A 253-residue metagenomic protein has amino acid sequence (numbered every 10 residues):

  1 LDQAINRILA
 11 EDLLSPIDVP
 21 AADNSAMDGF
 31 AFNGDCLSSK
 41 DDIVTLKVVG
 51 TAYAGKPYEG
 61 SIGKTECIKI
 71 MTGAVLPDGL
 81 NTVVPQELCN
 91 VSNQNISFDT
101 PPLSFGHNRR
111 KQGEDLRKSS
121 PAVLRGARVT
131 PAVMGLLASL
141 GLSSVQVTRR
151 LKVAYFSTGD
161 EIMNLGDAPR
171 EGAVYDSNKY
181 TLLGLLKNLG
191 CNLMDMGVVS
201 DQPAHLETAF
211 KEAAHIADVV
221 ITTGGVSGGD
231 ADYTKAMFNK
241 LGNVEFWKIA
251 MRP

Functional and structural regions predicted by a protein language model:
L1-I43: Intrinsically disordered, low-complexity, positively charged segments
L1-I5, V153, Q202: A glycine-rich phosphate-binding loop feature that marks nucleotide/adenosyl-phosphate handling sites
D2, N6, E11, N24 (+4 more regions): Flexible glycine/proline-rich
L9, A138, L142, K187 (+2 more regions): Signal for well-folded cores of large energy- and translation-related assemblies
D18, F30-D195, S200: Short, glycine/charged-enriched hinge/interface segments at domain edges or termini
A22-D23, V145-Q146, D230: Replace "in large, NTP-powered and nucleic-acid-processing enzymes" with "in large, NTP-powered factors and other
S25, G63, V84, H215 (+1 more regions): Structured loop/turn residues at beta-strand edges in well-structured enzyme cores
A173, K179, G190-P253: Short glycine/threonine-rich loop/turn motifs
